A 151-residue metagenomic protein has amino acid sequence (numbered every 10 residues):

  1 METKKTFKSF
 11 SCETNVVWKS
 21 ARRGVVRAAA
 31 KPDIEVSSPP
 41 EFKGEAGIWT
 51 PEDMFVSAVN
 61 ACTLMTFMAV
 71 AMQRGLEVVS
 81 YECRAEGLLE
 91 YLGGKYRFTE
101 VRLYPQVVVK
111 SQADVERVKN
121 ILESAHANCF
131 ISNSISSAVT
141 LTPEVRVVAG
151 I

Functional and structural regions predicted by a protein language model:
M1-S57, M68-I151: Extended beta-strand/beta-hairpin segments
C62-T63: Alpha-helical metal-binding/catalytic segments enriched in His/Glu/Asp
